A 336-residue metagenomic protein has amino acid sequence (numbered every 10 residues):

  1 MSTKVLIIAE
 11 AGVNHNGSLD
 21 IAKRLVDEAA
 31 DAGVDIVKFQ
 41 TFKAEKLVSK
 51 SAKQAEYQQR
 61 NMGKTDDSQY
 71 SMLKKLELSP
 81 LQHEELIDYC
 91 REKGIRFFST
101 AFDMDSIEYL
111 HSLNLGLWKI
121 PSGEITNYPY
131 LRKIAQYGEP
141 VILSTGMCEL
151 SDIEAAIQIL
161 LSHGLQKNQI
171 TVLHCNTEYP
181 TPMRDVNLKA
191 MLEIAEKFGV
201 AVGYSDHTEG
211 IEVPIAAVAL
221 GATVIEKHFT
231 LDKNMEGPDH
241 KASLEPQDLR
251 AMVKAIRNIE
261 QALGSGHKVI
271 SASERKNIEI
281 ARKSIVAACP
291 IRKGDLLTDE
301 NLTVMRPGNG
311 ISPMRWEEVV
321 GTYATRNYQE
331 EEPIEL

Functional and structural regions predicted by a protein language model:
M1-L336: Catalytic cores and adjacent flexible loops of soluble metabolic enzymes that perform enolate/carbanion chemistry on
